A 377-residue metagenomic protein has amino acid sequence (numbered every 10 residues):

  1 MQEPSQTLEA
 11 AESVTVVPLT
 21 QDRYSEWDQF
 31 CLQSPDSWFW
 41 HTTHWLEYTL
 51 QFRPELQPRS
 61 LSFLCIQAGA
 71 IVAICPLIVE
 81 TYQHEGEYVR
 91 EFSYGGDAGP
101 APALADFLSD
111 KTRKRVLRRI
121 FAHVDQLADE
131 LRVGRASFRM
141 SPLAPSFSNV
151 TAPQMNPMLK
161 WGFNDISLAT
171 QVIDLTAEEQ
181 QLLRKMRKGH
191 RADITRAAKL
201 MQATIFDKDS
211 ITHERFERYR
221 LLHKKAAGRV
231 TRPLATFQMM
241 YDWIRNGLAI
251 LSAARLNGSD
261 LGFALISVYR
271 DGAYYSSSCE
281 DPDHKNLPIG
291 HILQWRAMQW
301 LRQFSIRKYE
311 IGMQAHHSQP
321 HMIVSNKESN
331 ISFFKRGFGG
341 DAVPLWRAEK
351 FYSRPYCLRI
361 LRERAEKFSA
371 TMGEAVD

Functional and structural regions predicted by a protein language model:
Q2-S13, V79, P157-Q180, K308-D377: Active-site/acyl-donor-binding loops of N-acyltransferases
V14, P18-E85, P142-N286: A conserved beta-strand-loop-helix scaffold within acyl/acetyltransferase catalytic domains
P58-S60, E130-V133, A249, I306: Short, high-confidence coil segments that cap the C-terminus of an alpha-helix and link into the following beta-strand
G86-L108, D271-P282, G312: Conserved acetyl-CoA binding element of GNAT-fold acetyltransferases
S93-F147: A gly/proline- and charged-residue-enriched helix-loop-helix capping module
R118, M239, R245-Y356: Aromatic (often tryptophan-rich) hydrophobic motifs at membrane interfaces
V124-A128, G134-T151, R187-R191, A198 (+1 more regions): A short, hydrophobic/aromatic-rich structural module that often spans a beta strand with its adjoining loop
L127, K225, W300, F304: Active-site catalytic microenvironments for nucleophilic, acid-base chemistry
